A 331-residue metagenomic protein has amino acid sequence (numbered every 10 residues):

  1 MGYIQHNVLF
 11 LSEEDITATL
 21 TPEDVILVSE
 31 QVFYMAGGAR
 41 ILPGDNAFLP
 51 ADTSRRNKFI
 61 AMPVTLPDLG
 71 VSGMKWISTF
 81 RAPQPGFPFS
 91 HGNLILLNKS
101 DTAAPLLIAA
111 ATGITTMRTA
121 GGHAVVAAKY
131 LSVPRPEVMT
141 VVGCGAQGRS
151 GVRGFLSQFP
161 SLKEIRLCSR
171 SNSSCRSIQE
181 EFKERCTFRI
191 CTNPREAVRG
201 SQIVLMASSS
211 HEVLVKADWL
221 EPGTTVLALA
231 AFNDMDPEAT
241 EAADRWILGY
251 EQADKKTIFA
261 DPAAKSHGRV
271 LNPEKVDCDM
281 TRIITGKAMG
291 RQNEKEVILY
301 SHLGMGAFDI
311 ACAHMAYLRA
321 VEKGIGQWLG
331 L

Functional and structural regions predicted by a protein language model:
M1-T116, V125, S132-R135, C278 (+3 more regions): N-terminal ligand-binding/catalytic initiation module
D15, A239-L331: Adenosine-phosphate binding glycine-rich loop
L131-V138, S161, E221-P222: Short helix-loop-beta connector
C144-G145: Glycine-rich Rossmann-fold phosphate-binding loop(s) that bind the pyrophosphate of adenine dinucleotide cofactors
G148-R149: N-terminal Rossmann-fold NAD(P) dinucleotide-binding loop
F155: Aromatic pocket-lining residues of Rossmann-like dinucleotide-binding sites
Q158-F182: NAD(P)-binding Rossmann-fold cofactor-contacting core
R185-G268: Rossmann-like adenosine-cofactor binding region
